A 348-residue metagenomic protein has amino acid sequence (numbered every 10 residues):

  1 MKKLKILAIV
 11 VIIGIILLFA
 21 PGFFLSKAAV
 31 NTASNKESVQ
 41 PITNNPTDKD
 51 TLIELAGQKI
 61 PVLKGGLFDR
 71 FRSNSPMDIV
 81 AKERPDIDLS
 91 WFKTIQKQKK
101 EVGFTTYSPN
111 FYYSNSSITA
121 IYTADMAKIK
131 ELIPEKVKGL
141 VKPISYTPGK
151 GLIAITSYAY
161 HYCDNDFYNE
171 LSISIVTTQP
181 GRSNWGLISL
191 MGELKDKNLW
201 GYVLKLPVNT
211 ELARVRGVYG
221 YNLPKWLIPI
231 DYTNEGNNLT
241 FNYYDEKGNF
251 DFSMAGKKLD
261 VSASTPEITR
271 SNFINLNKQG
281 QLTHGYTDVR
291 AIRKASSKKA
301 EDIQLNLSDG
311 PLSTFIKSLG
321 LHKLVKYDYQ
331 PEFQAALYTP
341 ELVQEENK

Functional and structural regions predicted by a protein language model:
M1-I12: N-terminal Sec-pathway targeting helices
L4, N35-K36: Long, hydrophobic or amphipathic alpha-helical segments
L18-A33: Membrane-interface motif at the C-terminal end of an N-terminal transmembrane signal
E37-F104, K205-K348: Interaction-surface and assembly-scaffold signal
I79-D86, K97, Y113, E135 (+2 more regions): A generic "folded-domain core" signal
G103-K150: N-terminal ordered "arm"
K150-G248: Aromatic- and glycine-enriched beta-alpha-beta binding-site module
